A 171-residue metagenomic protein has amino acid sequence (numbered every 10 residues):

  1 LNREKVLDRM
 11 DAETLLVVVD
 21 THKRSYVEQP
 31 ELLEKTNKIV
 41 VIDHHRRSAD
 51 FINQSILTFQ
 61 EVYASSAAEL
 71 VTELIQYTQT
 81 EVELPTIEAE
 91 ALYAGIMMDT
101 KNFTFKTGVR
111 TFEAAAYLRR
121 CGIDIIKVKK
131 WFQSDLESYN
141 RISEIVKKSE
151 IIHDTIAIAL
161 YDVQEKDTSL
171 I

Functional and structural regions predicted by a protein language model:
L1, L7-L15, Y93, M98-I171: Hydrophobic helix-and-loop "lid/oligomerization" segment in the mid-to-C-terminal part of catalytic domains
L1-E34: N-terminal small/polar loop signature for handling phosphorylated ligands or for N-terminal nucleophile
E4-L7, V27-E31, T58-E61, E81-E83 (+1 more regions): A generic local secondary-structure boundary/capping motif
K5, T21-R24, H45-R47, V163-E165: Short glycine-rich anion-binding loops that position phosphate/pyrophosphate groups of nucleotides and phosphorylated
D8-D11, E31-E34, F51-I52, L84-T86 (+1 more regions): Solvent-exposed alpha-helices and their adjacent loops that cap or buttress functional pockets in soluble metabolic
V18, V41, M97: Generic enzyme active-site microenvironment
K35-I39: A short helix->loop->beta-strand "cap" motif at the edges of active sites that frequently abuts
H44-A114: Short alpha-helices
